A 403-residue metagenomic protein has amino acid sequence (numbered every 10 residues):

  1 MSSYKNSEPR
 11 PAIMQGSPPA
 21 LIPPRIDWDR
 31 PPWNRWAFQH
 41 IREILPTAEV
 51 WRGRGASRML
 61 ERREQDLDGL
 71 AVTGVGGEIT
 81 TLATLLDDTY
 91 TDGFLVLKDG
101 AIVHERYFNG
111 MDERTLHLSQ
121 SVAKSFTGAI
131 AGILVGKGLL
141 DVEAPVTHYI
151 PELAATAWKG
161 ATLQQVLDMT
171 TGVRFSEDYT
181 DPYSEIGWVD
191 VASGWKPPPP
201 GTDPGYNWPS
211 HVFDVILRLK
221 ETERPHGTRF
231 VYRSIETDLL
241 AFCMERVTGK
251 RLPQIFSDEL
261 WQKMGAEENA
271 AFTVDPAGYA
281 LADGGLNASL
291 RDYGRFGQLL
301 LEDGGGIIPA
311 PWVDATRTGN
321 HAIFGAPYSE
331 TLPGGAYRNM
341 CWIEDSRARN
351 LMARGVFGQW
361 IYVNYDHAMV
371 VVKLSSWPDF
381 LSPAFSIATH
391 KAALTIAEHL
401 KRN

Functional and structural regions predicted by a protein language model:
M1-D112, L140, D168, G172-R174 (+2 more regions): N-terminal leader/targeting segments and the immediately adjacent pre-domain N-terminus
A83-L86, G132, T147, Q164-L167 (+11 more regions): Non-transmembrane alpha-helical segments in soluble domains of secreted/periplasmic/extracellular proteins
G100, L118-V142, V166, L240-M244 (+1 more regions): Active-site SXXK
A101-R106, P145-H148, Y183-P225, R251-N269: Short, charged, amphipathic alpha-helices and their helix-cap/turn boundaries
F108-D112, L116, W377-D379: A short acidic/small-residue loop/turn micro-motif
L118, G136-Y179, R218-E221, I235 (+2 more regions): Active-site helix/loop module of the DD-peptidase/beta-lactamase fold, centered on the serine-lysine SxxK catalytic
M169, I235-C243, A282-G305, Q359-S375: Active-site-proximal alpha-helical segments within enzyme catalytic domains
S210, E267-A270, R317-V370: Active-site Gly/Thr loop motif
